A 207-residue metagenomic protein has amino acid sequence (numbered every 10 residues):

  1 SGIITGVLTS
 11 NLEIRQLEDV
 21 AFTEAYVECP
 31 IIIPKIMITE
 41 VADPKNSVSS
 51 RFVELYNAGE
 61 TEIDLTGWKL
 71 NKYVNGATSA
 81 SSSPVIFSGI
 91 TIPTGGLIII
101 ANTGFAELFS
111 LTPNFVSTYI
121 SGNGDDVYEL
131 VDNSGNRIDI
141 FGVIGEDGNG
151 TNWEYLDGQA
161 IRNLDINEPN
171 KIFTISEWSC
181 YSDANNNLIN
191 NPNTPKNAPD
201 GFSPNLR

Functional and structural regions predicted by a protein language model:
S1-P30: OB-fold single-stranded nucleic acid-binding module
L12-F22, N136-G142, N167-C180: Short, well-ordered strand-loop elements centered on a beta-strand within folded domains, enriched for acidic residues
A21, A42-K45, Y56, Y128 (+5 more regions): Intrinsically disordered, low-complexity regions of eukaryotic proteins
A21-I36, N193-R207: Low-complexity, Pro/Thr/Ser/Gly/Ala-rich linker/spacer regions in secreted, extracellular modular proteins
P30-Q159, N163-D165: Activation on beta-sandwich/Ig-like modules and their edge loops
T151-W153, I161-R207: Extracellular low-complexity, O-glycosylation-prone Ser/Thr/Pro/Gly-rich "stalks" and linkers flanking catalytic
